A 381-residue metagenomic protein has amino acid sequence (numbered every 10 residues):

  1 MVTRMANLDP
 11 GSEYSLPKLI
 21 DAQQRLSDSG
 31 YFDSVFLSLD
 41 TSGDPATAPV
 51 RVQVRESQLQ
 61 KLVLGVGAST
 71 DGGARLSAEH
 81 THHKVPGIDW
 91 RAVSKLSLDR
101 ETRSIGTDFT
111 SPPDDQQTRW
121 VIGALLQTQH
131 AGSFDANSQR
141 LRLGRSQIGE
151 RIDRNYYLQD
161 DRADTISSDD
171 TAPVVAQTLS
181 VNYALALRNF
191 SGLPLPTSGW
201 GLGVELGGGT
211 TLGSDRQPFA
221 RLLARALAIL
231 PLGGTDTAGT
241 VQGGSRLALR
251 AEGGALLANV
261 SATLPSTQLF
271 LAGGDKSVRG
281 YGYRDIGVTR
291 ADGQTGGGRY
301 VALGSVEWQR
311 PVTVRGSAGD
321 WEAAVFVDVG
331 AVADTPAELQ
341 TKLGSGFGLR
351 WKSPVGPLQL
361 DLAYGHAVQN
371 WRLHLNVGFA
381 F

Functional and structural regions predicted by a protein language model:
M1-R4: Sec-exported N-terminal periplasmic low-complexity segments
N7, S12-G203, A220, K276-G280 (+3 more regions): Gram-negative/organellar outer-membrane beta-barrel architecture
L16, T70, V204, N259 (+2 more regions): Basic, gly/Ser/Thr/Pro-rich low-complexity segments located predominantly at protein N termini
D28, K61, V174, T178-W321 (+3 more regions): C-terminal outer-membrane beta-barrel translocator/porin domains of Gram-negative envelope proteins and their
F109-P113, T263-S266, A337-L343: Charged/polar, low-hydrophobicity segments characteristic of intrinsically disordered regions and flexible loops
G293, T341, Q359-D361: Alpha-helix termini
A323-F326, L358-A363: Conserved active-site loop/cleft motifs that coordinate metal ions or position small ligands
T335-G356, A367: C-terminal structured "cap/appendage" subdomains that terminate the fold
